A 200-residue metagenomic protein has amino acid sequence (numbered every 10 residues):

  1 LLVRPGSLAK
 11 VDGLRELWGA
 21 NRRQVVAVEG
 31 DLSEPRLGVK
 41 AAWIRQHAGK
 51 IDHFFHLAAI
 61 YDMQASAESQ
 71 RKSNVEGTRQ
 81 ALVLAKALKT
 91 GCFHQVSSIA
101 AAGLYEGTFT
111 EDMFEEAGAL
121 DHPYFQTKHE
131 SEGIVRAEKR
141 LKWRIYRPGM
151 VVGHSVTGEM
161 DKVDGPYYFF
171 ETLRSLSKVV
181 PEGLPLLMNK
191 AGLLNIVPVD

Functional and structural regions predicted by a protein language model:
L1-I60, A67, A87: N-terminal Rossmann/SDR dinucleotide-binding element
H53-L57, Q64-K72, E76-P123, W143-R144: Conserved Rossmann-fold NAD(P)-dependent oxidoreductase catalytic core, especially the SDR/UDP-sugar
I60, S98-D121, R136, V151-K162 (+2 more regions): Active-site "gating" loop of Rossmann-like NAD(P)-dependent oxidoreductase/epimerase domains
S66, T157, P166-V197: A conserved pocket-lining segment of Rossmann-fold NAD(P)-dependent short-chain dehydrogenase/reductase
R71-V75, L120-E132, V163, G192-I196: Short-chain dehydrogenase/reductase
A87, G118-G149, H154: Active-site Tyr-X1-5-Lys
I145, N195-D200: Conserved loop-to-helix N-cap of the C-terminal "lid" that shapes the substrate pocket in Rossmann-like
